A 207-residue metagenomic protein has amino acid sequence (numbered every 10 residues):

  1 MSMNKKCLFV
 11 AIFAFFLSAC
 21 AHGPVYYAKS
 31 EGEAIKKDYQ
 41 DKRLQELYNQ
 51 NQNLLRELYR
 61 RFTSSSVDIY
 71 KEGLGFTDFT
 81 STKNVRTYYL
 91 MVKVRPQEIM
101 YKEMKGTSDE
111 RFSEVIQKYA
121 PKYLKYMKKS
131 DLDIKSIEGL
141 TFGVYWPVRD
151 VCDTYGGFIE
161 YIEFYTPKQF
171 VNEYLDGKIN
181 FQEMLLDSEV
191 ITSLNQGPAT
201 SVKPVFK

Functional and structural regions predicted by a protein language model:
M1-F9: Bacterial N-terminal signal peptides that target proteins for export
S18-A19: C-terminal motif of bacterial Sec signal peptides marking the signal peptidase cleavage site
Y26-A34: N-terminal targeting/trafficking signals and adjacent low-complexity tails
K37, D41, Q45-Y48, Q52 (+2 more regions): Short edge beta-strands and adjacent turn/loop segments
N51, L55-S66, Y119-D131: Hydrophobic, Leu/Ile/Phe/Ala-enriched alpha-helical segments that form helix-helix packing faces
R61, S66-I69, Y88, D133-K207: Polybasic, proline/glycine-rich intrinsically disordered low-complexity segments
E98-V151: Mature extracytoplasmic domains of secretory-pathway proteins
